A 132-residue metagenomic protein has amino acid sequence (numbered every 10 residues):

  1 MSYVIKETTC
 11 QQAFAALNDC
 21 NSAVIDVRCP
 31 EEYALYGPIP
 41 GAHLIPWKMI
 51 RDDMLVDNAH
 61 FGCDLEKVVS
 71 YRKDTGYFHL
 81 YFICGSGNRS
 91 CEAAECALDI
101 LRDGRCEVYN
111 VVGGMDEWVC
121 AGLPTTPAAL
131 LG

Functional and structural regions predicted by a protein language model:
M1-A23, P30-Y81, N88-G132: Rhodanese-like catalytic fold shared by cysteine-dependent sulfurtransferases and DSP/PTP-type phosphatases
